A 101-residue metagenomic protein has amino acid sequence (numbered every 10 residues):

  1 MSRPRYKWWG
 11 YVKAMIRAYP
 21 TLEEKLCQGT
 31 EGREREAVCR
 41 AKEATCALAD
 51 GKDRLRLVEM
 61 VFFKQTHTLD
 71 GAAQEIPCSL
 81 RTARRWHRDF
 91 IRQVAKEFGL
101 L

Functional and structural regions predicted by a protein language model:
M1-A47, T68-G71, E75, T82 (+1 more regions): N-terminal interaction/assembly modules
E34-A37, D53-R54, W86: Amphipathic alpha-helical interface surfaces
C46-R56: Short helix-coil-helix linker/hinge
L57, K96, L100-L101: Long amphipathic alpha-helical segments
E59-H67: Short helix-capping/turn signature of helix-turn-helix
V61-F62, I76, H87: A general structural motif at alpha-helix termini
A83-E97: DNA major-groove recognition helices of helix-turn-helix
